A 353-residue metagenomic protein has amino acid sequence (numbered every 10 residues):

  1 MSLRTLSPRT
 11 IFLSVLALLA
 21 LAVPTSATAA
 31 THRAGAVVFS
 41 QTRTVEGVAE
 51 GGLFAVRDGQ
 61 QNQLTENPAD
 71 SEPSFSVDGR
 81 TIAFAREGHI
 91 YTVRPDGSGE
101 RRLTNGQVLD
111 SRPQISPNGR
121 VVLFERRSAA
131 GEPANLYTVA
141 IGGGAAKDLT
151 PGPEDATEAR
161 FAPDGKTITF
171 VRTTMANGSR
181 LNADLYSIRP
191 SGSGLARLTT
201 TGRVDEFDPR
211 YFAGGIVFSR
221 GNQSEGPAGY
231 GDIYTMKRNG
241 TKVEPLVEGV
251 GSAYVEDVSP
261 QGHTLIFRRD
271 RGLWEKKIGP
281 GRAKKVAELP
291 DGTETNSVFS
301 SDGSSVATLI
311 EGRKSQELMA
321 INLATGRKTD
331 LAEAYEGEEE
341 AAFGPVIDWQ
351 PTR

Functional and structural regions predicted by a protein language model:
S2-A29: Secretory targeting and sorting signals
A27-R353: Sequence signature of WD/YWTD-type beta-propeller architectures
